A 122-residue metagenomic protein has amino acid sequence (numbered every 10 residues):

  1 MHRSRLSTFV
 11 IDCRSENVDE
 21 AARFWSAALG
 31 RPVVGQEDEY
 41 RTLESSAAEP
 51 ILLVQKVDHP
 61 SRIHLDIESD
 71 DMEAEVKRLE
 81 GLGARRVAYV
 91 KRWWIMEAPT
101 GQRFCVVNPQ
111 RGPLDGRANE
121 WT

Functional and structural regions predicted by a protein language model:
M1-A22, I63, I67, Q110-T122: N-terminal beta-strand motif that seeds the catalytic metal site of vicinal oxygen chelate
M1-S4, L53-V54, E80-T122: Vicinal oxygen chelate
L6-S15, P50, K56-R78, R92-Q102: Vicinal oxygen chelate
I11, S26-A27, T42, K91 (+2 more regions): Intrinsically disordered, low-complexity regions enriched in small/polar residues
A21, W25-S26, L79, G101: Conserved active-site tyrosine of GNAT-family acetyltransferases
A21-A22, R41-T42, A84: Small-side-chain structural scaffolding
A27-V33, L82-R86: Conserved acetyl-CoA-binding loop of GNAT-fold acetyltransferases
L29-I63, R103-Q110: Conserved short beta-strand elements that form part of the metal-binding/catalytic scaffold of enzyme active sites
